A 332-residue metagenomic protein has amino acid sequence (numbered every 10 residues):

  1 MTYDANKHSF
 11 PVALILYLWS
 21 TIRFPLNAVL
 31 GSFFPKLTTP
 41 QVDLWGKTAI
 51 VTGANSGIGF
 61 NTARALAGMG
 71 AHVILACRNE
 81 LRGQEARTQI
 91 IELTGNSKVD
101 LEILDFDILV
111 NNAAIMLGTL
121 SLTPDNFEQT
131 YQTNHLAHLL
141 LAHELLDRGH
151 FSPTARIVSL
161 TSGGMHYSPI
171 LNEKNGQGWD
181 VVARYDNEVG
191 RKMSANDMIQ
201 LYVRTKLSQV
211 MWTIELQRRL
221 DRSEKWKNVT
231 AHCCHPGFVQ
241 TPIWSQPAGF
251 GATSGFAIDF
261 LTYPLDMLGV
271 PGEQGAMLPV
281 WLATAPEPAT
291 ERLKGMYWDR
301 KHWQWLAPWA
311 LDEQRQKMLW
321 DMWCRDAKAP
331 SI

Functional and structural regions predicted by a protein language model:
M1-I50, Q89, Q314-I332: Non-catalytic terminal and boundary segments that flank Rossmann-like NAD(P)-dependent oxidoreductase
T2-K36, M193-I199, F238-Q240, W244-Q274 (+1 more regions): Alpha-helical membrane-targeting segments
A28-S245: Rossmann-fold NAD(P)H-dependent dehydrogenase/reductase core
V51, E85-T88, M277, W281 (+2 more regions): Charged/polar positions on well-ordered alpha helices
R64, P286-I332: C-terminal helix-and-tail extensions that cap enzymatic domains
L81-Q84, E273, M277, D321: A broad detector of short, well-ordered amphipathic alpha-helices that serve as recognition/interaction surfaces
T205, D259-W303, R315: C-terminal helical subdomain
T213-Q217, P279-A283, W320, C324: Non-transmembrane alpha-helical segments in soluble domains of secreted/periplasmic/extracellular proteins
